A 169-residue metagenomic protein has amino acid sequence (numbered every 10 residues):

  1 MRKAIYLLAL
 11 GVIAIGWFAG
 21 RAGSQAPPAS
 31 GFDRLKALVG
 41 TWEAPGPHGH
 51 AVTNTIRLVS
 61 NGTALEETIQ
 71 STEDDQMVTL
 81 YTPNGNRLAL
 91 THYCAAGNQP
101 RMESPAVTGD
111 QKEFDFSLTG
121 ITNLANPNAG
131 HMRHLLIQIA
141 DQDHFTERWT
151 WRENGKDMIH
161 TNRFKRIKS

Functional and structural regions predicted by a protein language model:
M1-L8: Bacterial N-terminal signal peptides that target proteins for export
L8-W17: Bacterial N-terminal signal peptides
A22-S169: Hydrophobic small-molecule pocket/channel-lining residues, especially in calycin-type beta-barrels
